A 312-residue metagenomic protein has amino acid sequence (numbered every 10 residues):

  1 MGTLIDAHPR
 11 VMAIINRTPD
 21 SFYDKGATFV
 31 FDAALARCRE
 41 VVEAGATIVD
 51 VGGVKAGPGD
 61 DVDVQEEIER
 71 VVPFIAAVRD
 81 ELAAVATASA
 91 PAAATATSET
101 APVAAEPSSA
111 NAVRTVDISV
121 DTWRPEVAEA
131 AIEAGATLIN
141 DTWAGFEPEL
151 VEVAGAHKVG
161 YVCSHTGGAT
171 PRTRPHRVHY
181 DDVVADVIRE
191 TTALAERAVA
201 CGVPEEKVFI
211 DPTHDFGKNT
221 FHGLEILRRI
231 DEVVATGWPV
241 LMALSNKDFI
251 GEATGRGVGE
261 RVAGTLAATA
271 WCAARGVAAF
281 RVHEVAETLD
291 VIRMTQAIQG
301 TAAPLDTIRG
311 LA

Functional and structural regions predicted by a protein language model:
I5-D6, R10, P19-E40, A56-A86 (+5 more regions): Active-site-adjacent loop and "lid" segments of alpha/beta metabolic enzymes
A36-G52: Catalytic domains of carbohydrate-active enzymes, especially glycoside hydrolases
E43, L194-K207: Phosphate/pyrophosphate-binding loops at sites that engage ATP/ADP/AMP, CoA/4′-phosphopantetheine, polyphosphate
A44, A134, H157, C201-V203 (+1 more regions): Structural motif
A83-T115: Intrinsically disordered, low-complexity terminal tails and inter-domain linkers enriched for S/T/G/P/D/E
